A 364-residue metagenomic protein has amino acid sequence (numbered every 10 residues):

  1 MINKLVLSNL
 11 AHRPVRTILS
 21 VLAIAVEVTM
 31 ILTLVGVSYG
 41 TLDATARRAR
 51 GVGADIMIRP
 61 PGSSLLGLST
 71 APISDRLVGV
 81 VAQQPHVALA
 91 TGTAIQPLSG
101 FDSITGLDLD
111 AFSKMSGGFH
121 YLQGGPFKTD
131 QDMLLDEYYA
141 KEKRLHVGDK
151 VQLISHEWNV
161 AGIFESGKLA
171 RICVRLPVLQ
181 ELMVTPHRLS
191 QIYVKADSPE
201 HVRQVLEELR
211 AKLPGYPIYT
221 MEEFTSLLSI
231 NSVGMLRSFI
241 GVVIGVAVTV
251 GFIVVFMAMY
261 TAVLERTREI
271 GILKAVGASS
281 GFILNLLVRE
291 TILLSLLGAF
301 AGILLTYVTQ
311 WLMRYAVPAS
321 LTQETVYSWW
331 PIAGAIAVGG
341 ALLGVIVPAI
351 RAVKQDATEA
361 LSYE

Functional and structural regions predicted by a protein language model:
L10, V263, I272-G281, Q355 (+1 more regions): Short helix-to-coil transition segments within interhelical loops that connect adjacent transmembrane helices
P14-T41, G234-I272, I292-A301: Hydrophobic alpha-helical transmembrane segments of multi-pass inner-membrane transport and secretion
A25, T29-S103, E207-A211, G215-P217: Hydrophobic, regular-secondary-structure patches
T45, L65, E207-I253, A262-T267 (+3 more regions): Peri-transmembrane interface segments
I56-P60, Y139-A140, A161-S166, H187-L213 (+1 more regions): A short beta-strand structural signal in non-transmembrane regions
A94, D102-D108, H120-V178, R188: Hydrophobic secondary-structure segments that place a key small or acidic residue at a functional site
R268-R314, I332, I336, G340 (+1 more regions): Transmembrane alpha-helical interface segments in multi-pass membrane proteins
L305, V317-I350, E359-E364: Conserved transmembrane alpha-helices of multi-pass membrane proteins, especially helix-helix packing segments enriched
